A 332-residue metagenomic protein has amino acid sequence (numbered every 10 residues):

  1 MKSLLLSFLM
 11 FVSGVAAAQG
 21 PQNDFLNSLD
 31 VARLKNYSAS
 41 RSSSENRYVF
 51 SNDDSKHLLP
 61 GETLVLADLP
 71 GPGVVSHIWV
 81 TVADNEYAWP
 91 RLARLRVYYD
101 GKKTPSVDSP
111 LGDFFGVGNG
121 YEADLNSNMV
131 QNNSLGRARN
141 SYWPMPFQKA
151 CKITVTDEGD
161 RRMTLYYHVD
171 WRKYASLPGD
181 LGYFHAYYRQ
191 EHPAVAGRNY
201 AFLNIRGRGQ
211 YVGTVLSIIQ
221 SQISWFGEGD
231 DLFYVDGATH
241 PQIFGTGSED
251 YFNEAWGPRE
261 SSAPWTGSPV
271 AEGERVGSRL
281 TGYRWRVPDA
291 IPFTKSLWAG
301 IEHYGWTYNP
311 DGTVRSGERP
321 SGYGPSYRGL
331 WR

Functional and structural regions predicted by a protein language model:
M1-L4: Positively charged n-region of N-terminal signal peptides that target proteins for export
F8-A18: Hydrophobic h-region of N-terminal signal peptides that target proteins for export in Gram-negative bacteria
Q19-R332: Beta-strand-centric surfaces of beta-sandwich/beta-rich domains
